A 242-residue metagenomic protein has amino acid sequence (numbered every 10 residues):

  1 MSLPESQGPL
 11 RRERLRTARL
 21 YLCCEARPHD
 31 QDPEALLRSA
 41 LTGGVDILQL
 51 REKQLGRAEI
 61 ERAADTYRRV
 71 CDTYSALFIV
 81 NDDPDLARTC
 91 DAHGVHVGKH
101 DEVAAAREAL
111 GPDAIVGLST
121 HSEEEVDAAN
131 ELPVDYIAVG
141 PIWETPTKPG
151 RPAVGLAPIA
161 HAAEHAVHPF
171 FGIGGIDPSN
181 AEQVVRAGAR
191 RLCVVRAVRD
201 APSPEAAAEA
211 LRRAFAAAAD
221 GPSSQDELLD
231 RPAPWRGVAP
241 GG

Functional and structural regions predicted by a protein language model:
M1-H96, V103, E108-D135, R151-V154 (+5 more regions): Conserved N-terminal beta1-alpha1 strand-loop-helix module at the mouth
G98, D135-I142, V195: Non-cysteine beta-strand/loop elements that form the S-adenosyl-L-methionine
V139, G172-I176, V194-V198: Glycine-rich beta-strand-to-loop/alpha-helix junction loops that act as flexible
A187, R191-V194: C-terminal binding/interaction regions
